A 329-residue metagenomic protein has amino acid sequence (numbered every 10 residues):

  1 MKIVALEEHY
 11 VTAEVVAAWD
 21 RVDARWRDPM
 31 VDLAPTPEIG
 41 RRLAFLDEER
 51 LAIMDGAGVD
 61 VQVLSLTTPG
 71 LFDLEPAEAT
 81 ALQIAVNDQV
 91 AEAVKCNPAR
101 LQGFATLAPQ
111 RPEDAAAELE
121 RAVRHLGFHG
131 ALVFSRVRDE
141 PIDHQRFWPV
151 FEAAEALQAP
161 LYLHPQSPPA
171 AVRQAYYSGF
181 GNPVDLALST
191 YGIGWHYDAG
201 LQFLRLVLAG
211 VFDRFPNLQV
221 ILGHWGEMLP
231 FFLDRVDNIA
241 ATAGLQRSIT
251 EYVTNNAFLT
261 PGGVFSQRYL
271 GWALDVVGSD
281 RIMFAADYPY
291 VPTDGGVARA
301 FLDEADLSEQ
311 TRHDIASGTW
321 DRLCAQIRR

Functional and structural regions predicted by a protein language model:
M1-L6, V11-V61, D88-C96, A117-R121 (+6 more regions): Mid-to-C-terminal alpha-helical segments outside catalytic/metal-binding sites
I3-E7, Q62-L64, Q102-A105, A131-V133 (+4 more regions): Hydrophobic faces of well-ordered beta-strands that scaffold small-molecule active sites in alpha/beta enzyme cores
H9-A44, P169-Y197, V236-N256: Active-site gating loops and adjacent loop-to-helix segments of metal-dependent hydrolytic enzymes
V11-A13, G70-F72, Q110-D114, D139 (+4 more regions): Active-site environment of divalent metal-dependent phosphoester hydrolases
D60, L64-Q202: Active-site gating/metal-coordination segments in enzymes
L126-G130, E155-P160, F215-L218, V253-F258 (+1 more regions): Glycine-enriched alpha-helix->loop->beta-strand junction motifs that scaffold or abut catalytic
G200-F203, A240-A243, G262-S266: A general structural motif
V207-Y252: Aromatic-lined glycan-binding groove of carbohydrate-active enzymes
